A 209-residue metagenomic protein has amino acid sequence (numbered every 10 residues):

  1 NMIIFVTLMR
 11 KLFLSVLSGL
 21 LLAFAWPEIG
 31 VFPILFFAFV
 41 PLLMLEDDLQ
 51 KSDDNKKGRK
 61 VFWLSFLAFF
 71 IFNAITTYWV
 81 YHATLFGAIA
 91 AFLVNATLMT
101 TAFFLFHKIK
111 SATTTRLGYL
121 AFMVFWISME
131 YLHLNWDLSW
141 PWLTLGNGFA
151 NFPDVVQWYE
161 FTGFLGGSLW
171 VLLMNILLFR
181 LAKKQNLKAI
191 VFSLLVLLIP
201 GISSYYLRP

Functional and structural regions predicted by a protein language model:
F5-P209: Membrane-embedded alpha-helical bundles of multi-pass enzymes that act on lipidic or dolichyl-linked glycan substrates
